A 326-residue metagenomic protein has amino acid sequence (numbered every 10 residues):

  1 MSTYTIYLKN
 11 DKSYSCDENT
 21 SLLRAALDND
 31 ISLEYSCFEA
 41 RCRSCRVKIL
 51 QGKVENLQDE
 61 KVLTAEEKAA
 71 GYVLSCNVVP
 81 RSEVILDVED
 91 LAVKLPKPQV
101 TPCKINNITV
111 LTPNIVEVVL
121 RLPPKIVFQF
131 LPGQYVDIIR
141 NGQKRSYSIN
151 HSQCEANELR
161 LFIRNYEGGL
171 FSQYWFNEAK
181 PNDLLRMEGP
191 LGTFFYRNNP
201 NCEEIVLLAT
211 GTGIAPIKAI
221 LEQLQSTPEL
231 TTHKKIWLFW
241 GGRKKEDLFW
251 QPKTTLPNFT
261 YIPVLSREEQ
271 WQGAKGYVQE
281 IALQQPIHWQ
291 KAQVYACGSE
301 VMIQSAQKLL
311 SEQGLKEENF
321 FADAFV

Functional and structural regions predicted by a protein language model:
M1-L33: N-terminal pre-ligand scaffold of iron-sulfur
S15, S36, V79, Q129 (+1 more regions): Residue-level "contact hotspot" at macromolecular interaction interfaces
I31-K53, A69-R81, P216: Local cysteine-cluster metal-coordination motifs and their immediate loop/turn environment, predominantly Fe-S cluster
L50-K53, E89, N141, P190: Short, surface-exposed secondary-structure boundary micro-motifs
K61-K94, P102-L111: Short Fe-S-cluster ligation motifs
K97-L184, C202-E203, G242-K244, L265-E268: Ferredoxin-reductase
N157-E158, I163-V326: FNR/FR-type flavoprotein reductase catalytic core
